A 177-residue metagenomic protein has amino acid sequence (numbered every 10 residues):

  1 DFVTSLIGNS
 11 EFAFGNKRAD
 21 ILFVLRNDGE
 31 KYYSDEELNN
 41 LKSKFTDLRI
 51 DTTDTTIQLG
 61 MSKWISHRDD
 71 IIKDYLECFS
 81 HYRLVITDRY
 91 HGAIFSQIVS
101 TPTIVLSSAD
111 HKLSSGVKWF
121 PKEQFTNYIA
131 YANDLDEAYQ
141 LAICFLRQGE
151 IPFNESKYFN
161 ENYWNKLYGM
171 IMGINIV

Functional and structural regions predicted by a protein language model:
D1-V177: Active-site anion-handling motifs in enzyme catalytic cores
